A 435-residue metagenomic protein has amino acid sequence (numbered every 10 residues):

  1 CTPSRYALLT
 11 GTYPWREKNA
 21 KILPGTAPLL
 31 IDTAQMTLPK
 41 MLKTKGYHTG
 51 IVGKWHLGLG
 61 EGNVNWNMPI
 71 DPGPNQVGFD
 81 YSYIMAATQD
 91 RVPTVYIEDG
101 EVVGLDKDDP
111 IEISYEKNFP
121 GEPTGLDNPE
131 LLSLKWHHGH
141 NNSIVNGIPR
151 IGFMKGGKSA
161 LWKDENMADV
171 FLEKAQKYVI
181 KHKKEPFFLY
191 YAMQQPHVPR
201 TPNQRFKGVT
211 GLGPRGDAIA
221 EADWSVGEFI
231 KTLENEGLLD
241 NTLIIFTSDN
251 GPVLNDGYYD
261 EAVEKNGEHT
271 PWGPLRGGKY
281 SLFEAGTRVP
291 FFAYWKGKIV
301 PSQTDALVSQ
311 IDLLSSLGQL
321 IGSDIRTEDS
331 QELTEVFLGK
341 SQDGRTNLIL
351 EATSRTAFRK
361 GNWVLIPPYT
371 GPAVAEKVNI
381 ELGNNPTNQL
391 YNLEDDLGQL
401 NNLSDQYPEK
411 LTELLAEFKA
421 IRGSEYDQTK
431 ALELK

Functional and structural regions predicted by a protein language model:
C1-Q389, L397-K435: Formylglycine-dependent sulfatase
